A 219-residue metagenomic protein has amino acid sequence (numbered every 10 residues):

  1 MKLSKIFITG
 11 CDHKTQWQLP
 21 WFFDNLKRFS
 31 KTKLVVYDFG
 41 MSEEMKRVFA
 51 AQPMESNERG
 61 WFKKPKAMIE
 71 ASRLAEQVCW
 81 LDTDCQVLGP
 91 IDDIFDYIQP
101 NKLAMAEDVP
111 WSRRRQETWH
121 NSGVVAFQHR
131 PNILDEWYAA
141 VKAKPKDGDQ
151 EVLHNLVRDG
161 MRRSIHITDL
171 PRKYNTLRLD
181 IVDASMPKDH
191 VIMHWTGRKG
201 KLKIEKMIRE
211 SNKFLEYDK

Functional and structural regions predicted by a protein language model:
M1-G60, R73-L74, T196-L202, R209 (+1 more regions): N-terminal anchoring/stem segment of glycosyltransferases
K2, I98, Q116-W119, D183-K188 (+1 more regions): Extracellular/periplasmic catalytic domains that process cell-envelope and extracellular macromolecules
S4, F49-A50, A75, T83 (+3 more regions): Short, well-ordered alpha-helix to beta-strand connector turns
W17-P20, P65-K66, D147-N155: A structural signal for well-ordered alpha-helical segments within the folded catalytic domains of diverse enzymes
L34-K64, L103-N121, K144: Lumenal/extracellular "mature" regions of secretory-pathway glycan-modifying transferases
E43-F49, D93-I98, P187, E205: Short loop/helix-cap segments at secondary-structure boundaries that form the rim of catalytic
G60-E117, A126-F127: GT-A fold catalytic core of metal-dependent nucleotide-sugar glycosyltransferases, centered on the diacidic
F127-Y217: Catalytic core and acceptor-binding pocket of nucleotide-sugar-dependent glycosyltransferases
